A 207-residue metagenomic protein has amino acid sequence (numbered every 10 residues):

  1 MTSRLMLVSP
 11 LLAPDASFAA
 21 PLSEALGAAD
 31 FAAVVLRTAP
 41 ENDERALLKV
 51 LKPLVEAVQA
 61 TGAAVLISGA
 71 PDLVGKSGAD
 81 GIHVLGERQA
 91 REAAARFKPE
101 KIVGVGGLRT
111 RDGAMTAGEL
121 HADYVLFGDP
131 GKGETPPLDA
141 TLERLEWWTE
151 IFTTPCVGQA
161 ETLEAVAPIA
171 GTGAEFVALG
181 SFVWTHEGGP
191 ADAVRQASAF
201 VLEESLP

Functional and structural regions predicted by a protein language model:
M1-H83, F97-V103, L108-D123, W147 (+4 more regions): Conserved N-terminal beta1-alpha1 strand-loop-helix module at the mouth
A39, E87, P130, F182: Flexible loop residues that form catalytic and substrate-binding hotspots at small-molecule/glycan-binding clefts
V74, G131-T135: A short acidic, helix-capping loop that chelates divalent metal ions and anchors anionic groups
L85, D123-P130: Non-cysteine beta-strand/loop elements that form the S-adenosyl-L-methionine
R88-E92, G133: A short, polar/charged loop-to-alpha-helix boundary motif
E134, A140-L145, T149-E150: CoA-thioester-processing core
F176: C-terminal binding/interaction regions
